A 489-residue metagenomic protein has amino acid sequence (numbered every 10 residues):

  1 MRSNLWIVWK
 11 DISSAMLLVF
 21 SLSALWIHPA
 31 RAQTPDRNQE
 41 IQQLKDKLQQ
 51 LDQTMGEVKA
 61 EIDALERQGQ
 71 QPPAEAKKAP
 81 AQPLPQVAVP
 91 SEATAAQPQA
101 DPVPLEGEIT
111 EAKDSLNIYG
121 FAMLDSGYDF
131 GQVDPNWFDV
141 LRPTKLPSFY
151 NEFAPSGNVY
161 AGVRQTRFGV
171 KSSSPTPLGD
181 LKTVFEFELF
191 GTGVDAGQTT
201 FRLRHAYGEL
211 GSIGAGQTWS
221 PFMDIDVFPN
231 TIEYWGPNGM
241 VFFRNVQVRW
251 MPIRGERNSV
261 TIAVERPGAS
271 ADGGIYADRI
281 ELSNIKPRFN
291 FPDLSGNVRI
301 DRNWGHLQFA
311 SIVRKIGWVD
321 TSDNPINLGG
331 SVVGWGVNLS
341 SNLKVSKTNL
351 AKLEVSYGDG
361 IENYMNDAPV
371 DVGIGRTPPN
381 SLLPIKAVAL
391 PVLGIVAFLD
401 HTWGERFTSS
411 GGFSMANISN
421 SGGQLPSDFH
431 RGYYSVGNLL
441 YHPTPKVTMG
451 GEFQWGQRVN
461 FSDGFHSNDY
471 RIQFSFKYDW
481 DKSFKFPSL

Functional and structural regions predicted by a protein language model:
S13-L25: Bacterial N-terminal signal peptides
W26-A32: Sec/Tat signal peptide C-region and signal peptidase I cleavage site
A32-W137, F486-L489: N-terminal periplasmic/intermembrane-space "pro-region" immediately following the signal or transit peptide
P104-G273, R288-F291, S295-H306, N342-N363: Outer membrane beta-barrel
D129-V133, V194-A196, D224-F228, A269-G274 (+6 more regions): Outer-membrane beta-barrel proteins
G157-Y160, A196-T200, G236-F242, N284-N290 (+5 more regions): Replace "Gram-negative outer membrane beta-barrel proteins" with "bacterial and organellar outer membrane beta-barrel
D301-F429, F486-L489: Detector for outer-membrane/organellar transmembrane beta-barrel domains, recognizing the amphipathic beta-strand
S467-L489: Outer-membrane beta-barrel "beta-signal"
